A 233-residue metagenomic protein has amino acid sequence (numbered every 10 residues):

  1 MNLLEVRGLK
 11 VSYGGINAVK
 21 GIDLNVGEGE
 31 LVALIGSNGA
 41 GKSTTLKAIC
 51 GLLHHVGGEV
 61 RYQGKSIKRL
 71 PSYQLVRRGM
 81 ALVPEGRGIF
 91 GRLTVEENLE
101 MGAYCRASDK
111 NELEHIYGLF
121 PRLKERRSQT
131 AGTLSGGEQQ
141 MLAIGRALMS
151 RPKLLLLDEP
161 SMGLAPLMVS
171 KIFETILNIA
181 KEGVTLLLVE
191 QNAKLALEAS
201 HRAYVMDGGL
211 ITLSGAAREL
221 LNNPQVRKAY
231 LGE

Functional and structural regions predicted by a protein language model:
M1-E233: Glycine-rich phosphate-binding loops of nucleotide-dependent enzymes
